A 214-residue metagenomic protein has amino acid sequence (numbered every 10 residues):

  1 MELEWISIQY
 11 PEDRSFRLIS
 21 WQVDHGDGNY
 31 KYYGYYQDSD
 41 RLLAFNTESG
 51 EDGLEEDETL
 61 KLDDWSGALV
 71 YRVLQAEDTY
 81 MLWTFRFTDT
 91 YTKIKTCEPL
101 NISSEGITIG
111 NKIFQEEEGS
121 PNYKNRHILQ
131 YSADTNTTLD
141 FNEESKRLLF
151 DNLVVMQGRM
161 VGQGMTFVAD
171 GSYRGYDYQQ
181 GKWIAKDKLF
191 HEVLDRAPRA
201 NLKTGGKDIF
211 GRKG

Functional and structural regions predicted by a protein language model:
E2-F16, Q22-G26, D63-D78, T138-E144: Structural signature of eukaryotic scaffold interfaces centered on beta-propeller domains
D13-R14, S20-G28, Y36-S39, T84-Y91 (+1 more regions): Short, flexible beta-strand-to-coil junctions
K31-D40, T96-G106, G164-Q180: Beta-propeller blade signature
Y32-A76: Short N-terminal edge-element motif at the start of the domain
L43-D52, T108-S120, A185-H191: Beta-propeller fold detector
E58-A76, T88, T108-D177, N201: Short aromatic loop motif centered on NTY/YTY
G67-E105: Hydrophobic, aromatic-enriched interface-forming segments
M156-G214: Hydrophilic extracytoplasmic domains
